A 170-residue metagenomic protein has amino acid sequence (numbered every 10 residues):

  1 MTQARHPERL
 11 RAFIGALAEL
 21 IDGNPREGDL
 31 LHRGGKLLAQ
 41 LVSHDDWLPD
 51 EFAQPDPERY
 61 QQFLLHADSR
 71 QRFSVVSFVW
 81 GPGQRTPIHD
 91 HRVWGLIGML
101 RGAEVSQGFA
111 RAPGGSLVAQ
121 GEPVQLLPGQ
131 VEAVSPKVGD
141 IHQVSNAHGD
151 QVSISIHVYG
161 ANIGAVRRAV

Functional and structural regions predicted by a protein language model:
M1-H44: N-terminal leader/capping segments at the start of a protein or of a new domain
L37-F63: Active-site-proximal helix-loop elements at catalytic-domain edges
Q54-P82: A short glycine-rich, His/Asp/Glu-containing loop-to-beta-strand
V76-D90, K137-G139: Conserved short histidine dyad/triad with adjacent acidic residue
V79-G81, D90-S106, I156-V158: Short, conserved beta-strand element in jelly-roll/cupin
R111-I141: Short acidic-glycine-tyrosine-enriched beta hairpin
K137-I156: Ligand-binding loop in jelly-roll beta-barrel domains
V152-I154, V158-R167: A hydrophobic membrane-anchoring alpha-helix module
